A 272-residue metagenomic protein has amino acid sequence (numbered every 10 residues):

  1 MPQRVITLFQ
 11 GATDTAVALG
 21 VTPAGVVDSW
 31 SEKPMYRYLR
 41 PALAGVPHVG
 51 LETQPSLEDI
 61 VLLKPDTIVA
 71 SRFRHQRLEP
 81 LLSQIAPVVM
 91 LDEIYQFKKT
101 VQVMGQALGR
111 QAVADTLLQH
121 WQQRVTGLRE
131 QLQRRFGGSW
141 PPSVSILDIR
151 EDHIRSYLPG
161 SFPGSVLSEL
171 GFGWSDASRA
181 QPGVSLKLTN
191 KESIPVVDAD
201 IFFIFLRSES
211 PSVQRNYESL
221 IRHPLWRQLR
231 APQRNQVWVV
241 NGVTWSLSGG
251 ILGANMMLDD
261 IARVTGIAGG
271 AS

Functional and structural regions predicted by a protein language model:
P2, P41-H48, G171-G183, A231: A local structural motif
R4-L19, T116-A177: Basic- and aromatic-lined ligand-binding clefts that recognize polyanionic substrates
L8-A12, E79-D115, S212-N241: Charged, glycine-enriched surface loops/patches that mediate electrostatic binding to polyanionic ligands
L8-F9, A70-S71, F205: Replace "coordinates the UDP/GDP/TDP-sugar" with "coordinates nucleotide-activated sugar donors
Q10-D59: A short, structured surface patch at a secondary-structure boundary
L57-V69, P87, D198-F202: Proline-aspartate-enriched helix->loop->beta-strand connector
G183-L206, P211: Ligand-binding pocket segment of bilobal, Venus flytrap-like solute-binding proteins
I201-S272: Structured C-terminal subdomain patch of bacterial secreted/periplasmic proteins
